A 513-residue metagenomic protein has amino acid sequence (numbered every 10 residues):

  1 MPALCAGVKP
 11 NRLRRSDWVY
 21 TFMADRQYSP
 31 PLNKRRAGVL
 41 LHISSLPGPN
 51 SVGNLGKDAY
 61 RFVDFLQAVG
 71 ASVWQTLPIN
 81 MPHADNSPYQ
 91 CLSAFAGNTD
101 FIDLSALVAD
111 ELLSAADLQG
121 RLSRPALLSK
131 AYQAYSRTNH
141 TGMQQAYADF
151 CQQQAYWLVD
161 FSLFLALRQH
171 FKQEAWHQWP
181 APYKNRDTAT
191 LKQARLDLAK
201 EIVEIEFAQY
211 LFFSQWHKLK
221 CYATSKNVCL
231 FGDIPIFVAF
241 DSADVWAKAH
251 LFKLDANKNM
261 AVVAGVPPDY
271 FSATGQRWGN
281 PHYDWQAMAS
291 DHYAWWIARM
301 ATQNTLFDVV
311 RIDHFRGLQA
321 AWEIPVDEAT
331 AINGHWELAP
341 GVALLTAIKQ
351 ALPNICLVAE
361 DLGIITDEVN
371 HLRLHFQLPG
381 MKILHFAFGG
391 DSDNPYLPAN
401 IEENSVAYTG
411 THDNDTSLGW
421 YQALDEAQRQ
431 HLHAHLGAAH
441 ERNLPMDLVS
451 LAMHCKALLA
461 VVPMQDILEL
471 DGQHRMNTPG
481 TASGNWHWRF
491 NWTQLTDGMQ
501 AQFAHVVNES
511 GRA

Functional and structural regions predicted by a protein language model:
R12-R15: Basic polycationic patches enriched in arginine
F22-K57, V69: Mature N-terminal, pre-catalytic/accessory segment of carbohydrate-active enzymes
Q27-R35, H42, N86-Q209, F213 (+3 more regions): Alpha-amylase-like alpha-glycosidases and glucanotransferases acting on alpha-linked glucans and related
D58-N80, L306-F307: Catalytic domains of carbohydrate-active enzymes, especially glycoside hydrolases
I205-V238: Conserved, well-ordered alpha-helix/loop/beta-strand core segments that scaffold catalytic motifs
